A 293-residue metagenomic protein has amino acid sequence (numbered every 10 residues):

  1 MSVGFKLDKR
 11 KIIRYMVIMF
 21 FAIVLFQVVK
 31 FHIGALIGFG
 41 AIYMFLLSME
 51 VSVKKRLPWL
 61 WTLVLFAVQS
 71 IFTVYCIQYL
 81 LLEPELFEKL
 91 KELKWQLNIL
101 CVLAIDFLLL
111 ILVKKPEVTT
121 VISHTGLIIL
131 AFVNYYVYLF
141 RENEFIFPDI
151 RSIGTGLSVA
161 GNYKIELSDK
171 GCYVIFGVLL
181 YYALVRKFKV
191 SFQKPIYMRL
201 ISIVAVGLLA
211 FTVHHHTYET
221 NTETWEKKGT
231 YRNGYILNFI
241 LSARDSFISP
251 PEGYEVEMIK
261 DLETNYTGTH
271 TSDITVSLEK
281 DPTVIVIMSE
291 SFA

Functional and structural regions predicted by a protein language model:
G4-Y231: Transmembrane and membrane-interface helices of multi-pass, inner-membrane envelope-modifying transferases
H215-A293: Soluble catalytic regions of membrane-associated enzymes that act on cell-envelope and secretory-pathway components
